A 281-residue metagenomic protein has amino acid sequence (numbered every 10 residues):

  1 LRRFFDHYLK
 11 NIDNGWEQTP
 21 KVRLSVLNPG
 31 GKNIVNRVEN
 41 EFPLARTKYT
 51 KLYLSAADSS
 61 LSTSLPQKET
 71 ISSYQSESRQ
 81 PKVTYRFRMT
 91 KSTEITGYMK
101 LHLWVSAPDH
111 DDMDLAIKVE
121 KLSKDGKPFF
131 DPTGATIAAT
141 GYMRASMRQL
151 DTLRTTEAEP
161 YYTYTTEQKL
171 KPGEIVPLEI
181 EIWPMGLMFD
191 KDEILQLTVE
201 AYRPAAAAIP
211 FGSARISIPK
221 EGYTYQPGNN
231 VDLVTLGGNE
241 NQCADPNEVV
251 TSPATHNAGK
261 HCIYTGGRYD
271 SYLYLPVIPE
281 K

Functional and structural regions predicted by a protein language model:
L1-L9: Catalytic-core region of carbohydrate-active enzymes that cleave or remodel glycosidic bonds
L9-K281: Glycine/threonine-rich phosphate-binding loop and adjacent beta-strand/alpha-helix elements that clamp
